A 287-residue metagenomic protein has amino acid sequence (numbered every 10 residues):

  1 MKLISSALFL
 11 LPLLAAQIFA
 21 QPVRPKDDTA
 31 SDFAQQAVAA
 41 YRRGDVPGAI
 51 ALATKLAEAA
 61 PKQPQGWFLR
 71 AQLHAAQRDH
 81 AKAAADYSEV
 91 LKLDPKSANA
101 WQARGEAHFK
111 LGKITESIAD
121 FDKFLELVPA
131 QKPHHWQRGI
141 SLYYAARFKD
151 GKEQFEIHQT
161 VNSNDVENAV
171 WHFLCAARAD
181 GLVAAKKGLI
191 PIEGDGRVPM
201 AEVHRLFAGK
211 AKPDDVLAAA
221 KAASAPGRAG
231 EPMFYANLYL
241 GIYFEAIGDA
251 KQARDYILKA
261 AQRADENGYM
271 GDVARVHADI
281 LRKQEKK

Functional and structural regions predicted by a protein language model:
D27, P61, P95, P129 (+4 more regions): Short coil turns that delineate tetratricopeptide repeat
T29-A30, P64-Q65, A98-N99, K132-P133 (+2 more regions): Helix-start (N-cap) detector for alpha-helical repeat units in TPR-like alpha-solenoids, especially tetratricopeptide
T29-K62, L69-A76, A236-Y243, I247: Alpha-helical segment of the N-proximal tetratricopeptide repeat
V38, Q72, E106, I140 (+3 more regions): Residue-level recognition of tetratricopeptide repeat
R42-R43, A76-Q77, K110-L111, Y144-A145 (+4 more regions): Register position in tetratricopeptide repeats
K55-L56, E89-V90, K123-F124, I157-H158 (+2 more regions): Canonical positions in the second alpha-helix
